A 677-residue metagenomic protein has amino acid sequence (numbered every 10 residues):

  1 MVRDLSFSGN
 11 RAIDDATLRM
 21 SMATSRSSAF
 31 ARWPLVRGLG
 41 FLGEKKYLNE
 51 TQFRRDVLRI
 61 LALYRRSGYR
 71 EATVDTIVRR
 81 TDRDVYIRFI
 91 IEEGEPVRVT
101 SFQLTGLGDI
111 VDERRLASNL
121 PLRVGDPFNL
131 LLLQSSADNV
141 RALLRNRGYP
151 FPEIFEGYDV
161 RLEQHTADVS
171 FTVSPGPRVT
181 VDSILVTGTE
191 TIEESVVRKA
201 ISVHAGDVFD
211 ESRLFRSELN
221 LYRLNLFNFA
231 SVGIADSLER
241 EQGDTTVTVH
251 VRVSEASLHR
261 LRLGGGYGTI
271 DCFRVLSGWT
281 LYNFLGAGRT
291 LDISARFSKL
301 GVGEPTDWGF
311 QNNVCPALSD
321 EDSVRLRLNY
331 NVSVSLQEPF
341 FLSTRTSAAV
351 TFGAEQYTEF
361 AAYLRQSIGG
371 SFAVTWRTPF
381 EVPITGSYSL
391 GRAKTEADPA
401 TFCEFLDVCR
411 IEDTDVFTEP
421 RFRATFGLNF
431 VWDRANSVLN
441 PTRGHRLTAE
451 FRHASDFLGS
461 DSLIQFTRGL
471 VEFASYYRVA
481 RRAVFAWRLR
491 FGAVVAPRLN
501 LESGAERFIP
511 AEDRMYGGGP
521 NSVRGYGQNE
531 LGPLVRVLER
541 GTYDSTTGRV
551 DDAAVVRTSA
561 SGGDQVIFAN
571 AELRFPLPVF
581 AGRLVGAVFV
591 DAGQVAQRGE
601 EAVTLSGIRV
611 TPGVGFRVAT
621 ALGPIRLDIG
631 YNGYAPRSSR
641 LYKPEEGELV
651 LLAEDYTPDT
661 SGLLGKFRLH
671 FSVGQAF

Functional and structural regions predicted by a protein language model:
M1-F273, G278, D292-F310, C315-Y330 (+7 more regions): Periplasmic polypeptide-binding modules associated with outer-membrane biogenesis and secretion
G9, V74-T76, I154-E156, A230 (+13 more regions): One face of beta-strands
L42, R123-V124, R296-S298, A317-S319 (+3 more regions): Short hinge/gating elements
L122, V203, R223, L281 (+4 more regions): Conserved helix-loop functional segments at active or binding sites
N228, H259-L261, C272, F284-L291 (+6 more regions): Repeated loop/turn-to-beta-strand initiation elements of outer-membrane beta-barrel proteins
H259-R262, G266-F273, T280, S298-G301 (+7 more regions): C-terminal outer-membrane beta-barrel translocator/porin domains of Gram-negative envelope proteins and their
E321-P420: Transmembrane beta-barrel wall of Gram-negative outer-membrane proteins
R609-Y634: A short, conserved beta-to-alpha structural element at the edge of catalytic cores that scaffolds binding
